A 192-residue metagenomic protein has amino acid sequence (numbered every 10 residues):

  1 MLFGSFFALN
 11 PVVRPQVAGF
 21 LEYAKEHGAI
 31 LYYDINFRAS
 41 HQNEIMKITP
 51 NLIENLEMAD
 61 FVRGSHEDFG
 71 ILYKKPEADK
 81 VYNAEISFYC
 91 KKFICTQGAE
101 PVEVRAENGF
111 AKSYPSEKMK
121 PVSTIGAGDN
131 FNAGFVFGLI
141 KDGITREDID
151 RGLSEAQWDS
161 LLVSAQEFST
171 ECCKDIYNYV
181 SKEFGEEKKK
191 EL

Functional and structural regions predicted by a protein language model:
M1-A8: N-terminal glycine-rich phosphate/adenylate-binding segment common to multiple enzyme folds
G4, I35, S123: Flexible, active-site-adjacent loop/turn segments at secondary-structure boundaries
G4, S65, T96: Conserved residues at the C-terminal ends of beta-strands
A8-K80, E100-P101: Conserved beta-alpha-beta core of the PfkB/ribokinase-like small-molecule kinase fold
E22-Y23, P76-L192: Conserved phosphate-binding/catalytic region of the ribokinase-like
